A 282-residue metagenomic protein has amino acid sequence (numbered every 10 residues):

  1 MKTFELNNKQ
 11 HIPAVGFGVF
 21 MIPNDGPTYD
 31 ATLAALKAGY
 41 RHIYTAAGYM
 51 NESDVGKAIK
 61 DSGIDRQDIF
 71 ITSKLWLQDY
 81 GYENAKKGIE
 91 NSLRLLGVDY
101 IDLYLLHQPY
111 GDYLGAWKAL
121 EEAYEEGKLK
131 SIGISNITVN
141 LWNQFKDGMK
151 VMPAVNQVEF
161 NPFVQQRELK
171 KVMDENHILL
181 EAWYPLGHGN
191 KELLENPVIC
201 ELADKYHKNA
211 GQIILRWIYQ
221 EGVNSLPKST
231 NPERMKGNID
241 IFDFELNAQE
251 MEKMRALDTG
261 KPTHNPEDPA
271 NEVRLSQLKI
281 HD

Functional and structural regions predicted by a protein language model:
M1-F4, S53-K60, I89-N91, V139-W142 (+1 more regions): Alpha-helical scaffolding within the catalytic cores of extracellular/periplasmic polymer-degrading hydrolases
M1-I69, L186, I280-D282: N-terminal binding-site loop/beta-alpha segment at the start of enzyme catalytic domains that lines or forms
I22-G26, Y44-D54, Q78-E83, P109-L114 (+2 more regions): Acidic-and-aromatic substrate-binding clefts and catalytic sites of carbohydrate-active enzymes
P23-A35, G81-L96, G115, N140-W142 (+1 more regions): Short, acidic/polar
H42, Y100-L103, S131, V155: Residues at the N-termini of beta-strands
R66-D79, D102-P109, N136: A short, structured active-site edge motif that brings together acidic residues
A85-L105, E122-E126, I178: CE4/NodB-like, metal-dependent polysaccharide N-deacetylase domain that modifies extracellular/periplasmic N-acetylated
Q108-D282: Beta/alpha (TIM)-barrel catalytic core signal, keyed to glycine-rich beta->alpha loops juxtaposed to Asp/Glu that bind
